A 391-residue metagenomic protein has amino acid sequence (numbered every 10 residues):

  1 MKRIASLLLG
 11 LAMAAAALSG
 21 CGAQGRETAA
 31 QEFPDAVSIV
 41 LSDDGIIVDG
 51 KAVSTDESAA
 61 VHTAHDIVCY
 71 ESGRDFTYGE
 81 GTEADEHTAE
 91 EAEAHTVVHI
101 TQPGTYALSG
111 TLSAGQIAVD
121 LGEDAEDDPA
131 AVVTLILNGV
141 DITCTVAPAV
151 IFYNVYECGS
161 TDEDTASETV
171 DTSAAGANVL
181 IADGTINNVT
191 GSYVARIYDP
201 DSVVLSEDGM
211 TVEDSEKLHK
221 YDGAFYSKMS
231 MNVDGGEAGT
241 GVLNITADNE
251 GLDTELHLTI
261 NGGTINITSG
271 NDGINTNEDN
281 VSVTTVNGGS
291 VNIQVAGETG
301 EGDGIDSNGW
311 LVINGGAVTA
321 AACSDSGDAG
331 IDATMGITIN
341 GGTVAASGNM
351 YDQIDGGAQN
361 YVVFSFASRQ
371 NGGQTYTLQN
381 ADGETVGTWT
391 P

Functional and structural regions predicted by a protein language model:
M1-L7: N-terminal export and membrane-targeting signals
L7-L9, A14, C21-P391: A composition-driven surface/loop motif
